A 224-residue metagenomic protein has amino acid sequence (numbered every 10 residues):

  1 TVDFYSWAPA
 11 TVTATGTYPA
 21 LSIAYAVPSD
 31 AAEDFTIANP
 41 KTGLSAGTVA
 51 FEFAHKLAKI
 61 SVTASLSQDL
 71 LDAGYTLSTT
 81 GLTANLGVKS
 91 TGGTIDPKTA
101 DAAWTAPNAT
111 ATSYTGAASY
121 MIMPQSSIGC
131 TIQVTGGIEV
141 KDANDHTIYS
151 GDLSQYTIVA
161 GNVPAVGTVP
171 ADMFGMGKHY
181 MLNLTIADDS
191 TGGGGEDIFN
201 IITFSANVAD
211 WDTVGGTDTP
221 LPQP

Functional and structural regions predicted by a protein language model:
T1-S78, A100, A106-S126, Q133-D142 (+3 more regions): Short, low-hydrophobicity acidic/polar segments
I60, L77, L82-A84, I122 (+4 more regions): Hydrophobic beta-strand residues in large extracellular and virion-surface proteins
D69-G93: Acidic (Asp/Glu-rich), glycine- and aromatic
S150-M181: C2-type phospholipid-binding modules
F174, H179-P224: Intrinsically disordered, low-complexity repeat and linker tracts
